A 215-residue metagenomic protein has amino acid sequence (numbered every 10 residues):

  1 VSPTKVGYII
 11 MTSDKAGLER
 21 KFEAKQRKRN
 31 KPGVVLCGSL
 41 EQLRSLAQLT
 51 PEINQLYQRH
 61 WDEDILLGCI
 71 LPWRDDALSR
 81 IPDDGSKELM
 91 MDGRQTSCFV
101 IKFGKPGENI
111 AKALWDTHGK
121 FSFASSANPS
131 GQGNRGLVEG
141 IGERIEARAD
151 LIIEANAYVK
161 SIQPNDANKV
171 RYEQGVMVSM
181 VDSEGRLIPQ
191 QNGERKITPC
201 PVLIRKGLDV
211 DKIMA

Functional and structural regions predicted by a protein language model:
V1-A215: Active-site-adjacent structural elements in enzyme catalytic cores
